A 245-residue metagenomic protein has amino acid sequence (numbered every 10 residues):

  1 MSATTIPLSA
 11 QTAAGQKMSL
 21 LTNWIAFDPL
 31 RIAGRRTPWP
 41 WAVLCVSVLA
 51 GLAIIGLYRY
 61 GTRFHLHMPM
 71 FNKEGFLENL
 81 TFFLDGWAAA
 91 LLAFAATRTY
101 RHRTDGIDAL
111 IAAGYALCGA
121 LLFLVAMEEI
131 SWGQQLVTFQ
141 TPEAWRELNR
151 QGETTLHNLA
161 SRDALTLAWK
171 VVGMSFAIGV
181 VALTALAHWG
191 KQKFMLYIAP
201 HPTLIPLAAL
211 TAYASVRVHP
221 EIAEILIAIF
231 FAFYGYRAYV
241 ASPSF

Functional and structural regions predicted by a protein language model:
T5-P7, A199, L207-F245: Alpha-helical transmembrane segments of multi-pass integral membrane proteins, characterized by long hydrophobic
D28-S47: N-terminal membrane topogenic signal
L44-F64: Alpha-helical transmembrane segments of multi-pass membrane proteins
K73-G86, L165-M174, E221-F231: Alpha-helical transmembrane segments of polytopic membrane proteins
R103-F123, F194-I198: Interfacial segments of alpha-helical transmembrane regions
L121-E143: Transmembrane alpha-helix/helix-exit interface in multi-pass inner-membrane proteins
Q135-L159: Membrane-interface interhelical connector segments
G152-I178: Hydrophobic alpha-helical transmembrane segments
